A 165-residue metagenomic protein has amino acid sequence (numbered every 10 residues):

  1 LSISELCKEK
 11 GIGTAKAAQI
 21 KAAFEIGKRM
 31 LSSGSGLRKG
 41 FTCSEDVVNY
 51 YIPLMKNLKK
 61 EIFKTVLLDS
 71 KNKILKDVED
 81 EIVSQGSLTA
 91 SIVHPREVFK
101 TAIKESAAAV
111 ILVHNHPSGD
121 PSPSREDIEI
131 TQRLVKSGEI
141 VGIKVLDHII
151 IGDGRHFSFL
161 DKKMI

Functional and structural regions predicted by a protein language model:
L1-E9: A short amphipathic alpha-helix within small helical-bundle interaction modules
G27, L31-Y51: Long, charged amphipathic helices and adjacent flexible linkers at domain junctions
P53-E105: Histidine/lysine/aspartate-rich catalytic loop segments that bind and position anionic ligands
N72, L112, D147: Conserved hydrophobic/aromatic pocket- or pore-lining residues that grip, position, or stack substrates in active sites
Q85, Q132-I165: Divalent-metal-activated hydrolytic enzyme cores
V93-P95, R125-Q132: Charged helix-capping and loop-helix junction motifs
A107-S118: Short acidic, glycine-rich surface-loop motifs adjacent to enzyme active sites
